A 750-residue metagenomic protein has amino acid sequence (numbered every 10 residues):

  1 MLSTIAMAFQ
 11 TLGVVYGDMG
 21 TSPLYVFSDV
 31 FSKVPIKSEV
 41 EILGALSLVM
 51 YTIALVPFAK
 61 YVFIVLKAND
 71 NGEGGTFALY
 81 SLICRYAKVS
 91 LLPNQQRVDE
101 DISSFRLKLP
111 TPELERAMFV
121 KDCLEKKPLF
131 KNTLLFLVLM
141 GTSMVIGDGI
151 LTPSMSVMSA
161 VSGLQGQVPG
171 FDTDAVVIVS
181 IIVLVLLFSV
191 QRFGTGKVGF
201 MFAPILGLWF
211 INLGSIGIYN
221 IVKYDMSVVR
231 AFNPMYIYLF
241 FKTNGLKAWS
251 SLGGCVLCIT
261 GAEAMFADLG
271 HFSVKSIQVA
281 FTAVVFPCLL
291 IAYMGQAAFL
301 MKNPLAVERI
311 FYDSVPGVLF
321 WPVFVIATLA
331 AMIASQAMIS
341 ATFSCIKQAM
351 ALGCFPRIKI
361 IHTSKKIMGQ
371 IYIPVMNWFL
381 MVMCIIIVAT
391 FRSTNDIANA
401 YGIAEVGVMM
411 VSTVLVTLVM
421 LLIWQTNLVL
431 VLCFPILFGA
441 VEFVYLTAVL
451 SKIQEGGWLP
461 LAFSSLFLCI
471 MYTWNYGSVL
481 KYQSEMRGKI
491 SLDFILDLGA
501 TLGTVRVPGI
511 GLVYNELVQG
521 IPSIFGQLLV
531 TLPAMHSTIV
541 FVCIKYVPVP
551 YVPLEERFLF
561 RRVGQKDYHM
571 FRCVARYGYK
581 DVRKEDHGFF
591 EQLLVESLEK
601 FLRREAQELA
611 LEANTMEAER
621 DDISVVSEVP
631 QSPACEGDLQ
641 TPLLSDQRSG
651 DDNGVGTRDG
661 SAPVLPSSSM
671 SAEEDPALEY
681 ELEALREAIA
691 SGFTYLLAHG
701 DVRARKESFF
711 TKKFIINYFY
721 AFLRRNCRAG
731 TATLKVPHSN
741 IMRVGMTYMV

Functional and structural regions predicted by a protein language model:
M1-V750: The structured alpha-helical core of multi-pass membrane proteins
